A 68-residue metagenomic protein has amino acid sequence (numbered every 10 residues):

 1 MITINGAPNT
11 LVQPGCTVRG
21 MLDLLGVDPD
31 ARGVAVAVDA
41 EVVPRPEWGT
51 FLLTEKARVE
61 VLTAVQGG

Functional and structural regions predicted by a protein language model:
M1-G67: Ubiquitin-like/PB1-type beta-grasp interaction modules and other compact soluble beta-rich domains
